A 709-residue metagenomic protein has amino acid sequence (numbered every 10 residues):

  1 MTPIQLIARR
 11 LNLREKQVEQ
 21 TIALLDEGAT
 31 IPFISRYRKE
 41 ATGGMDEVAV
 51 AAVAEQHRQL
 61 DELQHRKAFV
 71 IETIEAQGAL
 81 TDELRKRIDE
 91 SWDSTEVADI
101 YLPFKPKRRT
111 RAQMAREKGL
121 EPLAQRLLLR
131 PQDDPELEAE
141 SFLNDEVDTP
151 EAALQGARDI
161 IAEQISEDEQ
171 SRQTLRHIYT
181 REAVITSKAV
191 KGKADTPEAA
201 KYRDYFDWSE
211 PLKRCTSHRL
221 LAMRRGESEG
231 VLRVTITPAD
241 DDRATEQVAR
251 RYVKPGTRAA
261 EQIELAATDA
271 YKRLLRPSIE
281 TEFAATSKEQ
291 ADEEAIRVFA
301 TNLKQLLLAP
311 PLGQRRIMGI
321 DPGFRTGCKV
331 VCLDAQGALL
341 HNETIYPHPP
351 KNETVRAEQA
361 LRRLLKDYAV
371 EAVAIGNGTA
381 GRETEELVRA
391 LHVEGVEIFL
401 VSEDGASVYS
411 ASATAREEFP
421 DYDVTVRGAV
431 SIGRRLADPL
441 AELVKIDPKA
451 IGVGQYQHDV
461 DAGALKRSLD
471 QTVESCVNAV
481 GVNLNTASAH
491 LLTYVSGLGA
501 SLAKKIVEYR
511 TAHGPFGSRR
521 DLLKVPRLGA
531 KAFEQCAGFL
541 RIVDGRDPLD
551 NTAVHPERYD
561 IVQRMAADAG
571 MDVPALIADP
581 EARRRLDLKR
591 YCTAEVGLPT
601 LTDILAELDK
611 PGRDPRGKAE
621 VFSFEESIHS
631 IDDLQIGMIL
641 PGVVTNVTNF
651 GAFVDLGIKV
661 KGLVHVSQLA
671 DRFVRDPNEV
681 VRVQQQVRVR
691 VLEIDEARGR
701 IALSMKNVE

Functional and structural regions predicted by a protein language model:
M1-E19, D26: Generic start-of-chain signal for non-secretory N-termini
P3, D61-A79, D89, V408 (+7 more regions): Long, highly charged, low-complexity intrinsically disordered interaction regions that mediate electrostatic DNA/RNA
A23-D26, P103, M114-E117, A222-G226 (+15 more regions): Replace "in large, NTP-powered and nucleic-acid-processing enzymes" with "in large, NTP-powered factors and other
F33, A49-A52, Q59, L63-G319 (+3 more regions): Duplex nucleic acid-engaging cores and interfaces of nucleic-acid transaction enzymes
Y37-K39, L128, A239, P322 (+12 more regions): Short, ordered loop/turn segments at secondary-structure junctions
T73, R87, A98-Y101, G226-D240 (+3 more regions): Structured, non-catalytic alpha/beta "coupling" segments that mediate domain-domain communication and provide generic
H177-V184, I320-F324, G378-E383, V401-V408 (+5 more regions): A glycine-rich phosphate-binding loop feature that marks nucleotide/adenosyl-phosphate handling sites
I542-R546, D550-E709: Single-stranded RNA-binding regions, centering on S1/OB-family and related RNA-binding modules
